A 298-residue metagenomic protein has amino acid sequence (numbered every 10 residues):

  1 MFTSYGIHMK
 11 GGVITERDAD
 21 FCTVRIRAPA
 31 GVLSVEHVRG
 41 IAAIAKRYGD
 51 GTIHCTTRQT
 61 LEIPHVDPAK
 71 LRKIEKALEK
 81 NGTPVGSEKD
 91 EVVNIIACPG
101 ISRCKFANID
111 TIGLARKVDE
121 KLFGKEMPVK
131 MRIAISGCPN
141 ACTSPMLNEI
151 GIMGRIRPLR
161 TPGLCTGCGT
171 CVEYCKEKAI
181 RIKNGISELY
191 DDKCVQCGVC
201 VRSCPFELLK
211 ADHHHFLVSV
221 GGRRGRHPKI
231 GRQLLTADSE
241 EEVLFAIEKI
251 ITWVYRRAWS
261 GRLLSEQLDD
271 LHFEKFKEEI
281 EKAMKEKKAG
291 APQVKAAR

Functional and structural regions predicted by a protein language model:
G6-V32, I96-G100, G231-R232: Short glycine-/aliphatic-rich beta-strand segments at the starts of folded cytosolic domains
T15, I150-G154, F216-R224: Short beta-strand elements
V24-P158, P162-T166, Y174, K193 (+1 more regions): Small-residue-enriched alpha-helical segments and adjacent helix-cap loops that form tight helix-helix packing
D50-G51, I180, G221-R226: Short connector loops/turns at beta-strand edges and beta->alpha or beta->beta junctions
D50-T57, E88-D90, P128-M131, K183 (+2 more regions): Flexible, glycine/charged-enriched surface loops at secondary-structure junctions
T170-L189, V199-H215: Iron-sulfur cluster-binding cysteine motifs and their immediate structural context in ferredoxin-like electron-transfer
H214, G222-A258: A hydrophobic, small-residue-rich beta->alpha segment in the mid-to-C-terminal subdomain of diverse proteins
